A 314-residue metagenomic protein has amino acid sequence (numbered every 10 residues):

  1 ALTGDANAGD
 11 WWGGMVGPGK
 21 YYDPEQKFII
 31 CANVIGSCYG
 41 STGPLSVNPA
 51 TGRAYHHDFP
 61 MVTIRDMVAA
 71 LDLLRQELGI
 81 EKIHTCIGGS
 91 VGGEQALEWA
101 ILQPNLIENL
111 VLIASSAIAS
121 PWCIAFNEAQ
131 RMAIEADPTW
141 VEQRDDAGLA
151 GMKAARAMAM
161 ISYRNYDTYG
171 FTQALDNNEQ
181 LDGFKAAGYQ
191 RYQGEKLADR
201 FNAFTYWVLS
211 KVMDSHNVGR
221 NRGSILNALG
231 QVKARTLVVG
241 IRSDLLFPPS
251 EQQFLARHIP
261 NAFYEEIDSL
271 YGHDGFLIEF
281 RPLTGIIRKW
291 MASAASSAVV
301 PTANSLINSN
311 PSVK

Functional and structural regions predicted by a protein language model:
A1-P49: N-terminal cap/lid subdomain of alpha/beta-hydrolase-fold enzymes
G52-D58, R65-T85: Conserved acidic catalytic loop of the alpha/beta-hydrolase fold
K82-P121: Conserved hydrolase catalytic core segment
L106-E108, L112-K196: Alpha/beta-hydrolase-fold enzymes
M213-N217, R242-F247: Acidic catalytic loop of the alpha/beta-hydrolase fold
N221-I225, A234, P248-R257: Short alpha-helix in the alpha/beta-hydrolase fold that links the catalytic acid
V232, V238-G240: Short beta-strand/loop motif that positions the catalytic acidic residue of the alpha/beta-hydrolase fold
Q253-F254, N261-K314: Catalytic active-site module of serine/aspartate enzymes centered on a nucleophile-bearing elbow/loop
